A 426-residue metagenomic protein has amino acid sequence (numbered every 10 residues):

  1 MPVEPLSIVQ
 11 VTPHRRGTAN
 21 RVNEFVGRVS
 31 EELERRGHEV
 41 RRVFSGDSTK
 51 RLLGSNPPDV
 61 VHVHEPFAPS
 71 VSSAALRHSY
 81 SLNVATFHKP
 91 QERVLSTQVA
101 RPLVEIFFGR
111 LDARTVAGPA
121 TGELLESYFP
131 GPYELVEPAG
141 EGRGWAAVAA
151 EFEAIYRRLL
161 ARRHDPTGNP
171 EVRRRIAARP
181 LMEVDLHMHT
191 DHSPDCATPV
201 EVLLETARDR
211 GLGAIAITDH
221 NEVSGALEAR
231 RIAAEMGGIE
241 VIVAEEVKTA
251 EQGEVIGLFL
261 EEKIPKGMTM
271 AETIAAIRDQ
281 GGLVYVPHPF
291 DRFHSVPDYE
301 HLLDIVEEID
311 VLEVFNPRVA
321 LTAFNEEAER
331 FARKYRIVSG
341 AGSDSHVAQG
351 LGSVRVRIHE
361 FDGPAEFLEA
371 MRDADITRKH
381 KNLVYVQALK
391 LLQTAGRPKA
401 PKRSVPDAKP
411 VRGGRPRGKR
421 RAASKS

Functional and structural regions predicted by a protein language model:
M1-G46, N56, G109, A113 (+1 more regions): N-terminal subdomain of nucleotide-sugar transferases
R21, A139-R163: A charged, aromatic-enriched C-terminal amphipathic alpha-helix characteristic of glycosyltransferases across folds
L53-D59, L159: Glycine-rich phosphate-binding loop signature in dinucleotide/nucleotide-binding domains
V63-A68: Short His-centered aromatic/hydrophobic patch
Q91, T97-R114: Membrane-proximal helix-turn-helix segments that form the acceptor-binding/catalytic region of lipid-linked
V116, H164-P194, V200, E205-T206 (+4 more regions): Charged catalytic cores and adjacent phosphate/nucleic-acid-binding surfaces used for phosphate/nucleic-acid chemistry
G122-A139, A154: Helix-loop-beta element that forms the nucleotide-linked donor phosphate-binding surface in glycosyltransferases
L203-S224, G282-Y285: Divalent metal-dependent hydrolysis catalytic cores, especially in the metallo-beta-lactamase
